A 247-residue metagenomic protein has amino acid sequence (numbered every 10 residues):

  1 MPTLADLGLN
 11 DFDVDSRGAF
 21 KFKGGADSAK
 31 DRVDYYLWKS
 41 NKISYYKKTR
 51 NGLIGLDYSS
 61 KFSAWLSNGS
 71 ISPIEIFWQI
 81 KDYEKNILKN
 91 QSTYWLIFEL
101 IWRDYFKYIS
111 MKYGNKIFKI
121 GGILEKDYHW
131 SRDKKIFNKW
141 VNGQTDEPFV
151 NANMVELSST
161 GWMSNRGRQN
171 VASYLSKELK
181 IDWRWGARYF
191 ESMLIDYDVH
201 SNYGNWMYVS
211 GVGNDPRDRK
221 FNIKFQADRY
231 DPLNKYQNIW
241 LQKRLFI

Functional and structural regions predicted by a protein language model:
M1-S63: Long, well-ordered, tryptophan-enriched scaffold segments
L4, S16-R17, K47-I247: C-terminal catalytic domain of photolyase/cryptochrome flavoproteins, centering on the FAD-binding pocket
